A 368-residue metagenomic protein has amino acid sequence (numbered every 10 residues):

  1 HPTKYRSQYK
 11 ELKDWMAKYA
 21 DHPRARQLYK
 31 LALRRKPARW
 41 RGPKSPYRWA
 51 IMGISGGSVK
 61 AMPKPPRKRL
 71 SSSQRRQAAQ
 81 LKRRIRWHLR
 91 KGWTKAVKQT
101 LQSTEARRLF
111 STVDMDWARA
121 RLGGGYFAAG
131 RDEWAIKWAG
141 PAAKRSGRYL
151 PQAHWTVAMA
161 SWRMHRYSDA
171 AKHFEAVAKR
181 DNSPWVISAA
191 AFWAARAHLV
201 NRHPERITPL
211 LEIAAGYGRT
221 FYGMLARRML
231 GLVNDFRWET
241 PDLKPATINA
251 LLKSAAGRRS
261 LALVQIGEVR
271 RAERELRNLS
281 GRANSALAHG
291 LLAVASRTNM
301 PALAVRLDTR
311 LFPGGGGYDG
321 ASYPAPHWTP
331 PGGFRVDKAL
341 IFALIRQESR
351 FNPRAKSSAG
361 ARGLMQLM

Functional and structural regions predicted by a protein language model:
H1-H22, L31, W49, S103-L122 (+9 more regions): Catalytic glycan-binding domains that act on GlcNAc-containing polysaccharides
P2, R6-M16, A38-S58, P63 (+2 more regions): Short coil/linker segments at helix-helix boundaries
A20-A78, K82-H88, A96-T100, W134 (+2 more regions): Non-catalytic accessory/assembly modules
P65-Q80, R108-M115, P241-S254: TPR-adjacent "capping" and linker segments in tetratricopeptide-repeat scaffold/adaptor proteins
Q152, M224-L251, A255, A262: Active-site substrate-binding loop specific to GH73 endo-beta-N-acetylglucosaminidase modules in bacterial autolysins
A250, S260-I266, A272-E275, S280: Long, internal scaffold/assembly segments composed of regular secondary structure
